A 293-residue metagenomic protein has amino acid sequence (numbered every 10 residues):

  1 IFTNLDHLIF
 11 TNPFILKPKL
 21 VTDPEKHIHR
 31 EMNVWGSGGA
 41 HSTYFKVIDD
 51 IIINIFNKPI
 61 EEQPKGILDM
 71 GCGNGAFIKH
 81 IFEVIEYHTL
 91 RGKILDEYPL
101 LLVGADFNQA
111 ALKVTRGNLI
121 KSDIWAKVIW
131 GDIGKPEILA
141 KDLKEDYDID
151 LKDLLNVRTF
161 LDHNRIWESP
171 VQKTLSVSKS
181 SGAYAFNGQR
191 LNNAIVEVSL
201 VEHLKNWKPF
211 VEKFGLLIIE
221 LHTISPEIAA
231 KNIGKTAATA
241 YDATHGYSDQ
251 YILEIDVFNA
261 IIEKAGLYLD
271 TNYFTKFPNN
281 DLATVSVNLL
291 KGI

Functional and structural regions predicted by a protein language model:
I1-G66: Conserved Class I S-adenosyl-L-methionine-dependent methyltransferase catalytic core
N74-L95: Conserved SAM-binding loop of SAM-dependent methyltransferases across substrates and taxa, primarily the Class I
D106-A110: Conserved SAM/SAH-binding beta-strand->alpha-helix loop
K113-D150: S-adenosyl-L-methionine
V157-S199, S225: Mobile active-site "lid"/loop adjacent to the S-adenosyl-L-methionine
S178-S180, A230-I261: Conserved Class I S-adenosyl-L-methionine
Y184-N187, K213-L221: Conserved beta-strand signature within the Rossmann-like core of class I S-adenosyl-L-methionine
L200-W207, S248-L269: Short alpha-helix
